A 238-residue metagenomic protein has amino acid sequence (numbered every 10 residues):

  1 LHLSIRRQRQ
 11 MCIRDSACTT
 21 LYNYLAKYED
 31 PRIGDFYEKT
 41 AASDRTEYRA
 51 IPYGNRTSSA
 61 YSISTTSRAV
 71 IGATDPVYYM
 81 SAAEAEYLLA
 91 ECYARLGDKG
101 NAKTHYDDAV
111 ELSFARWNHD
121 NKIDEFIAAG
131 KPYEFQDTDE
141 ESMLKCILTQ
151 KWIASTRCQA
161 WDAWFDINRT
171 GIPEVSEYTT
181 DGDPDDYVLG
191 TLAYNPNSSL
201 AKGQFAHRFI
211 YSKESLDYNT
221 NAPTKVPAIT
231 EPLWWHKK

Functional and structural regions predicted by a protein language model:
L1-I13: Single conserved hydrophobic/aromatic residue that forms the stacking wall/gate of nucleotide- or nucleobase-binding
R14-A17, Y28: Phosphate-proximal small/polar/acidic motifs at interfaces that engage nucleotide phosphates, polyphosphates
L25-E84, L88-L89, A94, E111 (+1 more regions): Flexible, polar/acidic helix-loop-strand segments at domain edges
F114, G130-K238: C-terminal functional modules
